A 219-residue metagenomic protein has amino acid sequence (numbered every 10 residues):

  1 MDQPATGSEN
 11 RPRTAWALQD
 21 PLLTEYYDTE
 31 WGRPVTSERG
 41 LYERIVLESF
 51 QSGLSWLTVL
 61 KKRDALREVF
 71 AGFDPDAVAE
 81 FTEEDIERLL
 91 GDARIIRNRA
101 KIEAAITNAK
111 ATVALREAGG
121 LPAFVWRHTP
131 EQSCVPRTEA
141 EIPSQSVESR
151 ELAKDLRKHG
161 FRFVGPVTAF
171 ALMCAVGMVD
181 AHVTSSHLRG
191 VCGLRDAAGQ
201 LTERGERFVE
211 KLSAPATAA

Functional and structural regions predicted by a protein language model:
M1-A219: HhH-family (HhH-GPD) DNA N-glycosylase catalytic core used in base-excision repair
